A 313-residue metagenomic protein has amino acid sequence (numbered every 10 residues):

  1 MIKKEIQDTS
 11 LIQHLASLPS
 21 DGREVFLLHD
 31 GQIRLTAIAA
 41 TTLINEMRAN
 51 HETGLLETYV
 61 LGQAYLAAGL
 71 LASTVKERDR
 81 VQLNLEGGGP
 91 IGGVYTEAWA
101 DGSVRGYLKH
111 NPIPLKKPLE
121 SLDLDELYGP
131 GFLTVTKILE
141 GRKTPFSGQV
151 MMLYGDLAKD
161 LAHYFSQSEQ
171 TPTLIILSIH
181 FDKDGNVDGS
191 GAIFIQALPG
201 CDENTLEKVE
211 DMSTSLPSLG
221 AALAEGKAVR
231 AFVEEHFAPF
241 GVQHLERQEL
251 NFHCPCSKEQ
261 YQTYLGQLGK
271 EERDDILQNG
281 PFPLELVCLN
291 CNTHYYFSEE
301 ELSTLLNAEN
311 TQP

Functional and structural regions predicted by a protein language model:
I2-E246: Interaction interfaces in information-processing and related assembly proteins
T214-P313: Cys/His-clustered metal-coordination modules, chiefly Zn-binding fingers
